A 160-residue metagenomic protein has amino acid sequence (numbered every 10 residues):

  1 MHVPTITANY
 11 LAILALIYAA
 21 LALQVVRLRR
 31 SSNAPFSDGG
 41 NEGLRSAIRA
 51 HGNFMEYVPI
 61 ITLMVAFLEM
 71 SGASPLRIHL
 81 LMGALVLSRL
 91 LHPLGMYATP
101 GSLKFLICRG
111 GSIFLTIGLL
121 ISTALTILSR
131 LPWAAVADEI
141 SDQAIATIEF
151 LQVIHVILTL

Functional and structural regions predicted by a protein language model:
V3-A20, L76-I78: Alpha-helical transmembrane segments
Y10-I13, I48-H51, L81-A84, C108-L115: Physicochemical signature of membrane-embedded alpha-helices that form the seven-helix bundle of GPCRs, emphasizing
L14-R30, V86-Y97: Transmembrane alpha-helical segments that form the membrane-embedded catalytic/substrate-channel core of multi-pass
L23-R49: Cytosolic, membrane-interface loops and tails of multi-pass inner-membrane proteins
N53-V65, L120-I121: Core segments of transmembrane alpha-helices that mediate helix-helix packing or line hydrophobic substrate/ligand
T62, L68-A98: Mid-chain, well-packed structural core segment of small domains
L91-L119: Interfacial loop-to-transmembrane junctions
A124-L160: Juxtamembrane boundary at the C-terminal end of a transmembrane helix
